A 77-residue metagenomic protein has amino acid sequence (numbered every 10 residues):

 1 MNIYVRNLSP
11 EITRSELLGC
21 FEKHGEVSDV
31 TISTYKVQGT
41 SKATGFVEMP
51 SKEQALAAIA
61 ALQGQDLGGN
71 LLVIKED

Functional and structural regions predicted by a protein language model:
M1-E76: Canonical RRM/RBD RNA-binding surface and closely related RRM-like beta-sheet modules in eukaryotic RNA-binding proteins
